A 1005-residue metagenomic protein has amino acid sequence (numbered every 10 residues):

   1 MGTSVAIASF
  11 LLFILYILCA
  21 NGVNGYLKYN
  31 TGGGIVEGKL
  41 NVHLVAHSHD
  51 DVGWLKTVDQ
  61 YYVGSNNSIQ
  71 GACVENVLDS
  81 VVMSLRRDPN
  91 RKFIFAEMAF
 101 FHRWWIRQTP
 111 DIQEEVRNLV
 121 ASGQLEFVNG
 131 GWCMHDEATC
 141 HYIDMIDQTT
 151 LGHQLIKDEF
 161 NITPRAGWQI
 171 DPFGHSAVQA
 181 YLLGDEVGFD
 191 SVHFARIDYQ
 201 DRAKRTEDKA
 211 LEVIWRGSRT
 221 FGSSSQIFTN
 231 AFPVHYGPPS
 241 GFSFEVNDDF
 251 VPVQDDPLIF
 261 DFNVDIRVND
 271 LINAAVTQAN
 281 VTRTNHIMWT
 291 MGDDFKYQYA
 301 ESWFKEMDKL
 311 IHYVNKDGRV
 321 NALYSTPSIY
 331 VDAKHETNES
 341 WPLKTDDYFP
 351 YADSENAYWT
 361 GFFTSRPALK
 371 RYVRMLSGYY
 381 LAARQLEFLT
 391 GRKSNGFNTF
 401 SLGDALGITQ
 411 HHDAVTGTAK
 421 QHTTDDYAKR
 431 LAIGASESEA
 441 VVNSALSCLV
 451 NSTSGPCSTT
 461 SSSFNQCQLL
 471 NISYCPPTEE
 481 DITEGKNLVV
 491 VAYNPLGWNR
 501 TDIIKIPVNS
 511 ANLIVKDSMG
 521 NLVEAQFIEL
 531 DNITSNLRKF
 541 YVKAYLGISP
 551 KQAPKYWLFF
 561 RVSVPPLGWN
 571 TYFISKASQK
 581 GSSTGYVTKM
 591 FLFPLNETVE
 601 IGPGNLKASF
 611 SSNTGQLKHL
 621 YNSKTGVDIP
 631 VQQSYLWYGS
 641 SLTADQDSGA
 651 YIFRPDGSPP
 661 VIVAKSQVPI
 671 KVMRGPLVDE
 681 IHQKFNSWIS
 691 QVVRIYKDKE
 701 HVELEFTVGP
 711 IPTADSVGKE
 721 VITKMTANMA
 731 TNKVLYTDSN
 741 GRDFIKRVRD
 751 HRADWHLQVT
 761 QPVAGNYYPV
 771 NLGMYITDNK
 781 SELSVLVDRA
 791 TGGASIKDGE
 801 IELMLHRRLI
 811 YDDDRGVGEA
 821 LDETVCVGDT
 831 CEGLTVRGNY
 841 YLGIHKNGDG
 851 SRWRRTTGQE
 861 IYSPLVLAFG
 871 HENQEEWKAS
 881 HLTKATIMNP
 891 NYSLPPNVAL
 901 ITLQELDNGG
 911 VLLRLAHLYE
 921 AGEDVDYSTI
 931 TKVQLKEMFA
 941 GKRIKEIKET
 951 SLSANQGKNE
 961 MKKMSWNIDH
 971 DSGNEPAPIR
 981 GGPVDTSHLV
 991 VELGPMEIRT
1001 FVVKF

Functional and structural regions predicted by a protein language model:
S4-G22: Cleavable N-terminal signal peptides of Sec/SRP-targeted secreted and luminal proteins
V23-D147, I156, I214, V246 (+1 more regions): N-terminal catalytic cores of secreted or lumenal carbohydrate-active enzymes
G38-N41, R87-F93, A121-E126, F160-R165 (+4 more regions): Loop/turn elements at helix/coil->beta-strand transitions in domains of secreted/extracellular proteins
A46-H49, G53, F221-I482, V491-G497 (+4 more regions): Catalytic grooves of carbohydrate-active enzymes
D51-V74, A96-I106, N129-I146, I162-G174 (+4 more regions): The substrate-binding groove and active-site-proximal loops of carbohydrate-active enzymes, especially glycoside
P110-G131, A180-N230: Acidic, His- and aromatic-enriched active-site or binding-groove loops in soluble protein domains that engage sugars
C140-F194, W688-S690: A conserved hydrophobic secondary-structure block that centers on an alpha-helix together with its immediately flanking
Q179-D185, A195, K209-L211, F262-V264 (+3 more regions): C-terminal (or distal) subdomains of carbohydrate-active enzymes
